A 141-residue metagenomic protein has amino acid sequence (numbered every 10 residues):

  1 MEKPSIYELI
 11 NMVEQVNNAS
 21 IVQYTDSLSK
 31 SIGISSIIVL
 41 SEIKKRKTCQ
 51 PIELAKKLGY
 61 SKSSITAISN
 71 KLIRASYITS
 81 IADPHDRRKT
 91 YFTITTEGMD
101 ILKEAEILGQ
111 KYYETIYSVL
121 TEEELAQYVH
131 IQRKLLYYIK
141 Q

Functional and structural regions predicted by a protein language model:
M1-K30: N-terminal leader segment of winged-helix/HTH proteins
K3, R74-T79, V119, Y138: Residue cluster at the C-terminal edge of the helix-turn-helix DNA-binding motif
V22-S61: N-terminal helix-turn-helix DNA-binding core of bacterial DNA-binding proteins
S29-S36, T95, S118-E122: Short helix-coil-helix linker/hinge
I38-S41, K56, R74, T79 (+2 more regions): A cross-family signal for key residues in well-ordered alpha-helices that form functional helical elements
K47-T90, T96: Canonical helix-turn-helix DNA-binding module
E104-Q141: Terminal interaction helix/tail motif
